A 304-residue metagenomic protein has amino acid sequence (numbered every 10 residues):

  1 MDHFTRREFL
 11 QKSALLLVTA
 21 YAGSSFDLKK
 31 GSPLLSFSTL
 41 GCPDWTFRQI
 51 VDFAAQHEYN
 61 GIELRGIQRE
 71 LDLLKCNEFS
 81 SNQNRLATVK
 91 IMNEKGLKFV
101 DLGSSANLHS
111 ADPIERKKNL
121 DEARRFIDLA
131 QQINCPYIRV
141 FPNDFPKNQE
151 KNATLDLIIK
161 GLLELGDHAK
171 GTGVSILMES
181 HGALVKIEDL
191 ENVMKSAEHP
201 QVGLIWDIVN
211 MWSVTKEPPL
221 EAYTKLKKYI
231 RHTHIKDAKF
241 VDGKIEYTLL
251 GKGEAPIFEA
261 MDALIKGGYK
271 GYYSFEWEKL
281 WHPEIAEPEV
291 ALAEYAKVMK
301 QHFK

Functional and structural regions predicted by a protein language model:
D2-S36, P43-N60, K186-K304: Histidine-acidic metal/acid-base catalytic patches
S13-G23, Q49, R85-L86, I91-D101 (+2 more regions): Active-site acidic/histidine proton-transfer and metal-coordination neighborhood in alpha/beta enzyme cores
S38, C76, N107, A153 (+4 more regions): Conserved short-loop catalytic and cofactor-binding motifs
G41-P43, G66-Q68, A106-L108, P142-P146 (+4 more regions): Active-site-proximal loop/turn and secondary-structure-junction residues that shape catalytic pockets, frequently
E63, D101-G103, R139, L177 (+2 more regions): Conserved beta-strand positions in the central sheet of alpha/beta enzyme cores
R65-A87, N143-Q149: Glycine-rich, proline-tolerant flexible connector loops at the mouths of alpha/beta enzymes
E70-K75, L108-D112, P146-E150, W212-V214 (+2 more regions): A short acidic, helix-capping loop that chelates divalent metal ions and anchors anionic groups
E78-R85, R116, L120, N148-L155 (+3 more regions): Flexible, glycine- and charge-enriched loops at secondary-structure boundaries
